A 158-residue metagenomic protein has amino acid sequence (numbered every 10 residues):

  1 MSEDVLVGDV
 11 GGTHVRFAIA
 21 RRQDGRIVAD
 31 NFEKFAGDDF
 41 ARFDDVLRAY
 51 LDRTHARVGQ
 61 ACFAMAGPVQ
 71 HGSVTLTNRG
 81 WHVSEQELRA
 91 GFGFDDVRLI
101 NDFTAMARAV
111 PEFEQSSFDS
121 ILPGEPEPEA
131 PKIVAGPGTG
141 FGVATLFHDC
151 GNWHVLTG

Functional and structural regions predicted by a protein language model:
S2-A49: Short glycine-rich, Thr/Ser-proximal phosphate-binding strand/loop in the N-terminal lobe of ATP-dependent enzymes
G8, N101, P137: Active-site flanking residues adjacent to catalytic metal/cofactor-binding acidic residues
R22-R26, N78-H82, F113-I121, H148-L156: A glycine- and small-aliphatic-rich helix-loop capping segment at beta-alpha/alpha-beta transitions that lines
D38, G67-V69, F103-A105, F141 (+1 more regions): Acidic, glycine-rich active-site loops and adjacent beta-strand->loop/helix elements that engage anionic groups
R53-L99, T104-S117, V134: Short beta-strand-loop/turn "lid" adjacent to the catalytic site in phosphate-handling enzymes
G124-P137, F141-G158: Glycine/GP-enriched mid-protein hinge/lid loop-to-helix segment characteristic of carbohydrate kinases
